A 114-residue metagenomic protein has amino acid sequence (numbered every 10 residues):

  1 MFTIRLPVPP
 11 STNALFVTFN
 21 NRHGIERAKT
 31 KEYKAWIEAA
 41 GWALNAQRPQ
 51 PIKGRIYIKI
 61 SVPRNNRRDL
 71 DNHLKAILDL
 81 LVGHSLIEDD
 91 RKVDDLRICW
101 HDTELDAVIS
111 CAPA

Functional and structural regions predicted by a protein language model:
M1-A114: Acidic, proline/glycine-enriched N-terminal capping motif
